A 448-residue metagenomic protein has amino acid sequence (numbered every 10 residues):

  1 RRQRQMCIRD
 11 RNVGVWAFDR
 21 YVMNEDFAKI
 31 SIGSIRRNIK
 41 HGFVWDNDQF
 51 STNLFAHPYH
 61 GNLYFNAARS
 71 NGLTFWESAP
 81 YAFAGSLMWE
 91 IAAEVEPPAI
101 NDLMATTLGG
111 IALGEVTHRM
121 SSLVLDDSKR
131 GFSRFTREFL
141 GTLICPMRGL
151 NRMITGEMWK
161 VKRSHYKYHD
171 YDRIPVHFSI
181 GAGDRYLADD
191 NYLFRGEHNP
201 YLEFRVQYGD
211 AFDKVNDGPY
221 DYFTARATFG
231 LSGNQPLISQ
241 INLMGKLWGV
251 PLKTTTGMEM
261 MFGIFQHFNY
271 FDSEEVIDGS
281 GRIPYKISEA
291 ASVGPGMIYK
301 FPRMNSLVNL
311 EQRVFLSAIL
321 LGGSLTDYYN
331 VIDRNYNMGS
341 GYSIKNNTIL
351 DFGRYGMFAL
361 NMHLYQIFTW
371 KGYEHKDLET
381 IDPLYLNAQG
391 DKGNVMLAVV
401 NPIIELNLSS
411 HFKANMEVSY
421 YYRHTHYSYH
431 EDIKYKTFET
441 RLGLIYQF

Functional and structural regions predicted by a protein language model:
R1-R2, L73-E77, M120-F135, Y166-I174 (+5 more regions): Short loop/turn motifs that connect adjacent beta-strands in outer-membrane beta-barrel proteins
Q3-I8: Short, small-residue-biased leader/transition segments that mark boundaries at the very start of proteins
G109, I174, G196-F204, L237-M244 (+4 more regions): Residues that define the transmembrane beta-barrel architecture of outer-membrane proteins
E115, V206-D210, G249-T254, Y299-R303 (+3 more regions): Residue-level signature of outer-membrane beta-barrel architecture
C145, F178-D184, F223-L231, F262-Y270 (+3 more regions): Transmembrane beta-barrel strands of outer-membrane/channel proteins
I154, K436-F448: Outer-membrane beta-barrel "beta-signal"
G181-G183, N269, R282-D382: Detector for outer-membrane/organellar transmembrane beta-barrel domains, recognizing the amphipathic beta-strand
D190-Y192, D278-K286, Y329-N335, L384-D391 (+2 more regions): Extracellular loop and loop/strand-boundary signature of outer-membrane beta-barrel proteins
